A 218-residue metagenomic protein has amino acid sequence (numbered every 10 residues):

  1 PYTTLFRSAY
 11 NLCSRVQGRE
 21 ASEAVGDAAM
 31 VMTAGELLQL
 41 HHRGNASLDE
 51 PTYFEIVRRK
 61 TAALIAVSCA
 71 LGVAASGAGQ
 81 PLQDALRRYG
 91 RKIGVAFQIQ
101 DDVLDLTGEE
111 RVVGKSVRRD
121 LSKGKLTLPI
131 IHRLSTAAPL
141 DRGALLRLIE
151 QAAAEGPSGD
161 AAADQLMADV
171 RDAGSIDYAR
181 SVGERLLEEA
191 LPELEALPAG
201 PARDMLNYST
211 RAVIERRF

Functional and structural regions predicted by a protein language model:
P1-F218: All-alpha prenyltransferase/terpene-synthase fold signal
